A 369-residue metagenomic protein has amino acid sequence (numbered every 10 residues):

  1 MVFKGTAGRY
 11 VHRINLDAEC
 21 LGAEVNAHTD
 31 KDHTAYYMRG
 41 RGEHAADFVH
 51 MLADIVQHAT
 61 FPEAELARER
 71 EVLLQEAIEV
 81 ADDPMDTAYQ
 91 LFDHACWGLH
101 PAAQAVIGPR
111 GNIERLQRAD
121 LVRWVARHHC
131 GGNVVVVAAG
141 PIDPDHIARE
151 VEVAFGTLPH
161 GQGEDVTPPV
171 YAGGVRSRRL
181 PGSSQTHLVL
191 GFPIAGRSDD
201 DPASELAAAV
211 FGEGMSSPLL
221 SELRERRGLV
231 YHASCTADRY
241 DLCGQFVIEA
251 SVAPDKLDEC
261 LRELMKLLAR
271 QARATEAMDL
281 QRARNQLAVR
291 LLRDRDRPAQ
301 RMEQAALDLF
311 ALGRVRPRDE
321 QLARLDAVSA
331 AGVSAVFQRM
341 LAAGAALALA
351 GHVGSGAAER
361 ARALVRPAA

Functional and structural regions predicted by a protein language model:
M1-A18, D199-F211, L219-E225: Active/ligand-binding-proximal structured segments within catalytic/core domains that scaffold catalytic residues
Y10-P169, R179-P181, I194-A195, G212-M215 (+1 more regions): Charge-rich, well-structured scaffold segments of protease-associated domains
A172: Catalytic and ligand-binding motifs that coordinate phosphates/metal ions in nucleic-acid-processing enzymes
V175: Active-site glycine/GP-rich loop and adjacent strand/helix microenvironment that borders small-molecule binding pockets
L190: A domain-level signal for the structural core that forms small-molecule/cofactor-binding pockets and catalytic centers
